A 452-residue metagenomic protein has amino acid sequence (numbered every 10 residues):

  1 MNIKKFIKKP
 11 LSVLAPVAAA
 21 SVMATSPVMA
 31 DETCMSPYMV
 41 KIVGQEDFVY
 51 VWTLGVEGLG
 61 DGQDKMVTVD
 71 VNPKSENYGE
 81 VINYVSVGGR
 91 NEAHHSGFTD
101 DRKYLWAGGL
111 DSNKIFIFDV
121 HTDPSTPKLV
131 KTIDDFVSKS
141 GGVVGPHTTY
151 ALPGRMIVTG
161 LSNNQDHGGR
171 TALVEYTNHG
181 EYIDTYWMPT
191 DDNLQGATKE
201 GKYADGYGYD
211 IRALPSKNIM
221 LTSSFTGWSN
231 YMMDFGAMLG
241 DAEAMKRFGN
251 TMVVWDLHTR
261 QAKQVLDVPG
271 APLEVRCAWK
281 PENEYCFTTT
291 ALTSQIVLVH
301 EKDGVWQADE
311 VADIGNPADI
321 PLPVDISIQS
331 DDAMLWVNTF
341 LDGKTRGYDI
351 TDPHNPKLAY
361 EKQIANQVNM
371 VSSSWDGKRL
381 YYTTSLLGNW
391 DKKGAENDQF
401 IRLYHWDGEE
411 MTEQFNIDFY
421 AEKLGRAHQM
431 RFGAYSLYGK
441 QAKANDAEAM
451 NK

Functional and structural regions predicted by a protein language model:
Y38, G44-D61, V158-T171, S223-R247 (+1 more regions): Short, conserved, GDST-rich strand-edge loop motifs in beta-rich repeat architectures
Q45-D47, D101-K103, P153-R155, S216-N218 (+3 more regions): Short coil/turn segments that connect the beta-strands within blades of beta-propeller domains
D64-V71, R170-E181, L239-H258, E396-G408: Beta-propeller blade signature
N77-T148: Blade-loop segments of beta-propeller domains
E80-E92, V130-G142, T185-G206, Q261-L273 (+3 more regions): Surface-exposed loop and turn segments in beta-propeller and other repeat-based domains that flank or scaffold
T99, G201-R346: Beta-propeller domains
V120-P215: Asp-box/WD-like beta-propeller blade repeats and closely related beta-sheet repeat scaffolds
S294, P317-I401: Loop/turn-rich, solvent-exposed surfaces of beta-rich toroidal or solenoidal domains
